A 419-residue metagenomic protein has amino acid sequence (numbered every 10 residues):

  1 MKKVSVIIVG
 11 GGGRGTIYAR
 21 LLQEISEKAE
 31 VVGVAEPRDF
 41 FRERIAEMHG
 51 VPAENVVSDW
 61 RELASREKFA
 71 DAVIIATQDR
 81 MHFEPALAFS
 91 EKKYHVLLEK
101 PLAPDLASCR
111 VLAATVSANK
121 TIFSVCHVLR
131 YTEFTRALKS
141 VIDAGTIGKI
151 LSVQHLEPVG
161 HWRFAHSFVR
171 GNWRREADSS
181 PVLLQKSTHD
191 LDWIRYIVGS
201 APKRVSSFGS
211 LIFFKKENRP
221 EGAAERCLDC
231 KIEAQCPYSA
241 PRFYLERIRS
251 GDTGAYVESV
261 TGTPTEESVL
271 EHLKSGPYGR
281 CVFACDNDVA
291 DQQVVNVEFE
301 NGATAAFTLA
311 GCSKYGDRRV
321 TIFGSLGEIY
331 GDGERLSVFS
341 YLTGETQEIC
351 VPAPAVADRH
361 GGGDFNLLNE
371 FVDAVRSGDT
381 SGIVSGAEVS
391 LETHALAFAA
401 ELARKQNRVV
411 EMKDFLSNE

Functional and structural regions predicted by a protein language model:
M1-V51: N-terminal Rossmann-like dinucleotide-binding module
I17, H49, V289-E419: C-terminal helical cap and adjacent loop that interface with cofactors, partners, or active-site loops
V51-T115: Beta-loop-alpha module in the N-terminal Rossmann-like domain of NAD(P)-dependent dehydrogenases, especially those
I75, L98, F123-V125, Q154 (+1 more regions): Hydrophobic residues in well-ordered beta-strands that form the structural core
R110, R130-Y131, A137, L156-P158 (+3 more regions): Catalytic cores of eukaryotic secretory-pathway lumenal/extracellular enzymes that build and remodel glycoconjugates
V111-V128, G148-S152: Rossmann-fold dehydrogenase core element
L129-G279, N407: Predominantly a Rossmann-like dinucleotide-binding segment in NAD(P)-dependent oxidoreductases
